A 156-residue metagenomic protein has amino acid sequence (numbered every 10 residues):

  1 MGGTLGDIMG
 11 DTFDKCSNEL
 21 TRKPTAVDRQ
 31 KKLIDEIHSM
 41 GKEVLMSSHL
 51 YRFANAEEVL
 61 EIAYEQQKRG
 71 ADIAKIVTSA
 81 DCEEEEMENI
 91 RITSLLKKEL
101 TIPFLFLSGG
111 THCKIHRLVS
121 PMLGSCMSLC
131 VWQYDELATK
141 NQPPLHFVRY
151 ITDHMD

Functional and structural regions predicted by a protein language model:
L5, G10-D156: Catalytic alpha/beta core domains of metabolic enzymes, predominantly
